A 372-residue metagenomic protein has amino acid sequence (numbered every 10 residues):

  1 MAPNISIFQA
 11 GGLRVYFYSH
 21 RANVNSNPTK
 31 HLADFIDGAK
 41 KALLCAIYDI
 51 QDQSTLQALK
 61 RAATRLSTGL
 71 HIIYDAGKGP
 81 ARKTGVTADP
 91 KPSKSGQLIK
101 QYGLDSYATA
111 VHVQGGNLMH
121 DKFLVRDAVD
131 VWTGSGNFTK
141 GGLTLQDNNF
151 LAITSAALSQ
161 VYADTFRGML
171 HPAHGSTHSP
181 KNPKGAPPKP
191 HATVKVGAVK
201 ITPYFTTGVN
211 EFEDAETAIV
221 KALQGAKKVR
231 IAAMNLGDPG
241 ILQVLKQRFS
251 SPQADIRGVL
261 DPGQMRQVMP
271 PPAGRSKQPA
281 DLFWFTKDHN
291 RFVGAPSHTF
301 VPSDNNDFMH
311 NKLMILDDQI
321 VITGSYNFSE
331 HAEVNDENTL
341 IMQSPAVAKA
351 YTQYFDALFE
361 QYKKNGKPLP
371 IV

Functional and structural regions predicted by a protein language model:
M1-A33, T55-W132, G136-N148, A152-H178 (+2 more regions): PLD/PLD-like phosphodiesterase catalytic module centered on the HKD motif
I5-N23, L44, T193-V209: Acidic/glycine-enriched edge-of-secondary-structure segments
L32-F35, K41-L56: N-terminal carbohydrate-binding/catalytic regions of secreted carbohydrate-active enzymes
F35-I36, A222: Structural alpha-helical scaffold elements that stabilize or flank donor/cofactor-binding regions in carbohydrate
A39, A226: An anion/phosphate-binding loop that grips the pyrophosphate of nucleotide cofactors and donors
I47, A232-M234, S325: Glycine-rich anion-binding loop/nest that anchors nucleotide
S155-A157, V161-T217: Aspartyl protease catalytic domain
T206-A222, K228-S250: Beta-propeller domains
